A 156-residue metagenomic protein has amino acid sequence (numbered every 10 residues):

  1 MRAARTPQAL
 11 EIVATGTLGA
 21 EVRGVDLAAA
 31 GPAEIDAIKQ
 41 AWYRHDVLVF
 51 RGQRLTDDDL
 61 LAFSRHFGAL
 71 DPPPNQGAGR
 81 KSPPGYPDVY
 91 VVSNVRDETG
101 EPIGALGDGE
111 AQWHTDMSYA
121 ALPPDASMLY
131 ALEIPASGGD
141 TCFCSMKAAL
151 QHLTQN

Functional and structural regions predicted by a protein language model:
M1-N156: Non-heme Fe(II) oxygenase catalytic core, chiefly the N-lobe of the double-stranded beta-helix
